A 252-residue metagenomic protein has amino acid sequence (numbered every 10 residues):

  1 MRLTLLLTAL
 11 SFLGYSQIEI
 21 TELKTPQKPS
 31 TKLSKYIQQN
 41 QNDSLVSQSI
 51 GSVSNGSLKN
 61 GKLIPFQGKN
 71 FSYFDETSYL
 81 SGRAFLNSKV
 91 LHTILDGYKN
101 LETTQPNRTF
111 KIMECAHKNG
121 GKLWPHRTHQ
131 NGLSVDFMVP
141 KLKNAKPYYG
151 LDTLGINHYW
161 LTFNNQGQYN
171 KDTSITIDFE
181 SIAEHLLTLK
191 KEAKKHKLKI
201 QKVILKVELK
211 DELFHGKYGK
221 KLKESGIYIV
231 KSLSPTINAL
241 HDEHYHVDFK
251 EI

Functional and structural regions predicted by a protein language model:
M1-S57, G61, L233-P235, K250-I252: N-terminal secretory targeting signals
I20-P29, K146-I252: Catalytic cores and adjacent binding grooves of peptidoglycan-active enzymes
N42-I112, I177-K194, K199-I200, I204: Active-site acidic/histidine clusters and adjacent loop/turn architecture that either coordinate catalytic ions
V46-N55, N60, V139-L151, E212: Short, solvent-exposed beta-strand-terminating loops
T93-W124, K202-S232: Extended, low-complexity, intrinsically disordered C-terminal regulatory tails of eukaryotic serine/threonine kinases
P106-R108, N131-V135, H241-Y245: Envelope-exposed proteins and targeting segments
K111, S134-P140, I204, H246-D248: Soluble periplasmic/extracytoplasmic beta-strand elements of cell-envelope proteins
H117-Q168: Acidic/His-rich structured neighborhood in mature extracellular/periplasmic domains
